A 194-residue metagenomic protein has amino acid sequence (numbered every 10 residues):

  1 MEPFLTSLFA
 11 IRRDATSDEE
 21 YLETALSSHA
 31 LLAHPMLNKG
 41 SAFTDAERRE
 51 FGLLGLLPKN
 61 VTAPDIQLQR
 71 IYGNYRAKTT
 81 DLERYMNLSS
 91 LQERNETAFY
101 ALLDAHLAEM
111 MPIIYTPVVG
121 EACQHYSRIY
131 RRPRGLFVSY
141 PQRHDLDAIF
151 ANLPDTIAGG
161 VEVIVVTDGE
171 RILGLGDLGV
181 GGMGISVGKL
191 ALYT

Functional and structural regions predicted by a protein language model:
F4-T194: Metallocofactor- and cofactor-centric catalytic cores in central/energy metabolism, strongly enriched
